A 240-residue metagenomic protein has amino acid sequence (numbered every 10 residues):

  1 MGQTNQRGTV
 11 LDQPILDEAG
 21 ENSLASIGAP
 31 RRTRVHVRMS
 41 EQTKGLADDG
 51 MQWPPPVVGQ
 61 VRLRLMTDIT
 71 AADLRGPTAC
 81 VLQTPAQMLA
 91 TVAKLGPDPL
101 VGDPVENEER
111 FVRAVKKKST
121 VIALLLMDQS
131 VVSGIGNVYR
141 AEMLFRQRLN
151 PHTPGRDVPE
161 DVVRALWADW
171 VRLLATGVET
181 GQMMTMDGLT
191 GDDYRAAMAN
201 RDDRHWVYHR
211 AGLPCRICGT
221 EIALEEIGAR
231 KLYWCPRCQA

Functional and structural regions predicted by a protein language model:
M1-A240: Structured catalytic/nucleic-acid-binding cores of DNA maintenance enzymes
